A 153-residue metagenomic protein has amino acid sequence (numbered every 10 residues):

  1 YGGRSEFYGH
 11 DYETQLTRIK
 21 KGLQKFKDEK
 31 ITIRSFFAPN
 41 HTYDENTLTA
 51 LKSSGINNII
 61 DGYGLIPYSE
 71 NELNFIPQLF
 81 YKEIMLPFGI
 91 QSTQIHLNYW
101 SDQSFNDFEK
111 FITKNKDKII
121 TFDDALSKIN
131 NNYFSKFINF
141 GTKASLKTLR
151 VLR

Functional and structural regions predicted by a protein language model:
Y1-S35, N40-R153: Terminal accessory/targeting
